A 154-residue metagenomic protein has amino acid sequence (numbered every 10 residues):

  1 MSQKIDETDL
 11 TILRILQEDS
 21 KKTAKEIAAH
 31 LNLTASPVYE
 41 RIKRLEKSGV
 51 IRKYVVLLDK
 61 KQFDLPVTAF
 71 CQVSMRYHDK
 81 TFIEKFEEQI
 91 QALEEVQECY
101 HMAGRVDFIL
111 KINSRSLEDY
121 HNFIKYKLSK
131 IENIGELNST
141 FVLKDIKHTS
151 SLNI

Functional and structural regions predicted by a protein language model:
M1-I154: A compositional/biophysical signature of low hydrophobicity enriched in polar/charged and small residues
